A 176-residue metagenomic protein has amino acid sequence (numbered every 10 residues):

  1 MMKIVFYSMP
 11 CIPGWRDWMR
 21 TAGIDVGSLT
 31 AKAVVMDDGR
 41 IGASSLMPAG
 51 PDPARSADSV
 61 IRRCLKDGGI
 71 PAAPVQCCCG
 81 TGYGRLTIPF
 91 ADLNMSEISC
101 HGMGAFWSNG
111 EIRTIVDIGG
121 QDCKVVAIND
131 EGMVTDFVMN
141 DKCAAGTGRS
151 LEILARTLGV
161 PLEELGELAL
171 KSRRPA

Functional and structural regions predicted by a protein language model:
F6-Y7: Aromatic (phenylalanine/tyrosine) cluster motif
T21-D25, V75-C77, R113-V116: Short glycine-aspartate micro-motif
T21-R63, V134-C143: Short glycine-rich, Thr/Ser-proximal phosphate-binding strand/loop in the N-terminal lobe of ATP-dependent enzymes
D25-L29, Y83, I118-D122: A short acidic Gly-Thr/Ser loop motif
D37, A43-A49, G68-S99, V126 (+1 more regions): Short beta-strand-loop/turn "lid" adjacent to the catalytic site in phosphate-handling enzymes
S45, M133-L170, R174: Glycine-rich phosphate-binding loop plus the immediately following alpha-helix
